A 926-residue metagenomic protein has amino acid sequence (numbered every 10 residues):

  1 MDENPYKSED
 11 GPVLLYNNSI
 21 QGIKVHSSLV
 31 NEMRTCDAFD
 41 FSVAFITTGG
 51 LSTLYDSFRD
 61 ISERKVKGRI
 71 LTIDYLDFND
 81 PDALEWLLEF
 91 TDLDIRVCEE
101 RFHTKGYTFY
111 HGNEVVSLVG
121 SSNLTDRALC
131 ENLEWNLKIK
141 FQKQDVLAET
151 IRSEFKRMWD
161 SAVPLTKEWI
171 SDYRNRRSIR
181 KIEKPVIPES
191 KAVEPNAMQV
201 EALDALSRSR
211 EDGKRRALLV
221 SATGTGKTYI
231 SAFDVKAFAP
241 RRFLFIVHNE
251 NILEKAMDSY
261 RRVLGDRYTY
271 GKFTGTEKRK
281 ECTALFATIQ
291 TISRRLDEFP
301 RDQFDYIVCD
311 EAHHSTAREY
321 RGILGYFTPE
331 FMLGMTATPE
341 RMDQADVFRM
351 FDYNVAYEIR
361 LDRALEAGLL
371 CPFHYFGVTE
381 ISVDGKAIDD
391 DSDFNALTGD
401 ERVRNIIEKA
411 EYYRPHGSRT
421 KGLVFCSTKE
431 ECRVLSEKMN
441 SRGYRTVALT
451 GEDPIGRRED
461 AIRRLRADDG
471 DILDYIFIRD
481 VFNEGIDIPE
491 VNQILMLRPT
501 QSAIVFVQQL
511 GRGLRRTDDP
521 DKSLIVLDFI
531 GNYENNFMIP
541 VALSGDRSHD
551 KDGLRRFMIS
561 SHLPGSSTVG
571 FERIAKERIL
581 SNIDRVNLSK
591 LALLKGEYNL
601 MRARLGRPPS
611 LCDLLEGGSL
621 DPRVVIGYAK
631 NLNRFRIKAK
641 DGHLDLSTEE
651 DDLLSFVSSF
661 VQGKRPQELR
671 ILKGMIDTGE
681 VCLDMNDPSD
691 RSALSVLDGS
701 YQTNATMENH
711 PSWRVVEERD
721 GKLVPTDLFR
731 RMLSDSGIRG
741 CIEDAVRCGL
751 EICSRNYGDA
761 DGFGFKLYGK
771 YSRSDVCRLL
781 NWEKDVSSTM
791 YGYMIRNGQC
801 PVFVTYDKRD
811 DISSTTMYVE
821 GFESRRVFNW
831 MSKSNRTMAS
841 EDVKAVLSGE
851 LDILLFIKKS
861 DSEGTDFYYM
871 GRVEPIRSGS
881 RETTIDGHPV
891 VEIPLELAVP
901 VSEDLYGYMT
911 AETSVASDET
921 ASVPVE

Functional and structural regions predicted by a protein language model:
M1-N196, V200, D204, H313: PLD/PLD-like phosphodiesterase catalytic module centered on the HKD motif
I179-A197, L206, E411-G417, T428 (+1 more regions): Long, largely alpha-helical accessory region at the distal end of helicase-like NTP-driven motors
E211-V235: Walker A/P-loop
F243-I246, E250-I252, A396-R442: Conserved strand-helix element at the start of the C-terminal RecA-like helicase core
E254, T269-K280, R433-V434, Y444-F482: Conserved helicase ATPase core of P-loop NTP-dependent helicases/translocases
H314-H374: Post-DEXD/H (motif II) to motif III coupling segment of the RecA-like Helicase ATP-binding lobe
V355-L423: Conserved interdomain linker/interface between the two RecA-like ATPase lobes of SF2 helicase motors
A503-Q508, R512-L543: Conserved segment of the helicase C-terminal RecA-like domain
